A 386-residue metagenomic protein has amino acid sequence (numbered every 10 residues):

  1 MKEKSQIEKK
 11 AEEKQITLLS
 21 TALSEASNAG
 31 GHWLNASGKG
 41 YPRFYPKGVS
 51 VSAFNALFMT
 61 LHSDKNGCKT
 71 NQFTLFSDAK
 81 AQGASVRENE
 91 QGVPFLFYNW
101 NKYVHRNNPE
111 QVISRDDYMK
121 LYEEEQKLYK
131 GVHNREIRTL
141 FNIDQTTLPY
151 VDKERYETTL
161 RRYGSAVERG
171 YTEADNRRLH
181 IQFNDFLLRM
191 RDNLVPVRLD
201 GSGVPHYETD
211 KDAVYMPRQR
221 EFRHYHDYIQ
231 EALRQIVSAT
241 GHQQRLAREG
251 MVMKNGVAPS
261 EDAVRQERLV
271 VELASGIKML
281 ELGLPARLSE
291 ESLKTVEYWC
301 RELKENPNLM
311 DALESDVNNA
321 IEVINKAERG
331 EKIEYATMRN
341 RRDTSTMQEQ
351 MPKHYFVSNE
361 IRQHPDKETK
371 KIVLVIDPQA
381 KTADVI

Functional and structural regions predicted by a protein language model:
M1-I361, P365, I372: N-terminal accessory/interface modules of nucleic-acid-binding and processing proteins
